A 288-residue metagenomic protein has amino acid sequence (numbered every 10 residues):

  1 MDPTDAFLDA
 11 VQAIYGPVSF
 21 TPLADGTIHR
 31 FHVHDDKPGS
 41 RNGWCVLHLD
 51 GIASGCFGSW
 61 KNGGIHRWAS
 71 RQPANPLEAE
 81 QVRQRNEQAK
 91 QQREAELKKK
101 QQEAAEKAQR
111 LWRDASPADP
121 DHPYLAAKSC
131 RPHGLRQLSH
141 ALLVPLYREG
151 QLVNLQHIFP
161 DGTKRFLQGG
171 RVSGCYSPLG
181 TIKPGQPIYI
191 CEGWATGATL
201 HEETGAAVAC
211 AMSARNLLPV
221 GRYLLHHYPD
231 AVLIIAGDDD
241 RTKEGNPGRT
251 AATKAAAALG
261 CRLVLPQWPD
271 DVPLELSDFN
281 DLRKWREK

Functional and structural regions predicted by a protein language model:
M1-A6, Q186, E202-K288: TOPRIM fold recognition
M1-P123, D240, P247-T250: Non-catalytic accessory segments of DNA primases and related replication-initiation nucleases
G16-F20, C130, C261: Short aromatic/hydrophobic-glycine micro-motifs
T27-R30, H140-L143, W268-S277: A short acidic, often aromatic-flanked loop/helix-cap motif at beta-alpha or helix-coil junctions that lines enzyme
E103, H140-P229: Phosphate-handling DNA/RNA-contact segment within nucleic-acid enzymes
P117, D121-C130, S139, E149: Serine endopeptidase catalytic core focused on the charge-relay Asp
P123, P132-Q137, V153, I234: Phosphate-handling catalytic cores of nucleic-acid transaction enzymes
